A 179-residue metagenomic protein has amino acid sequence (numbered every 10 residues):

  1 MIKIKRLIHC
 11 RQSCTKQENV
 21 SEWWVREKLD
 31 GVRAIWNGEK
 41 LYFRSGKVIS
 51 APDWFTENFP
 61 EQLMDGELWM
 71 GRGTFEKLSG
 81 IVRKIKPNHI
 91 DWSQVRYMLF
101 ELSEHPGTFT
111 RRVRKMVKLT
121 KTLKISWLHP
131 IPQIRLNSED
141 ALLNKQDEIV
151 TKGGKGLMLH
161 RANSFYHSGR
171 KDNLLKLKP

Functional and structural regions predicted by a protein language model:
M1, L123-I134: Short, basic, glycine/proline-bearing loop/turn elements
M1-N19: Phosphate/adenylate-binding "loop-and-lid" substructures adjacent to NTP/NAD/dNTP-binding pockets in NTP-dependent
I4-K5, Q12, W92, I125 (+1 more regions): Alpha-helical context
R6-L7, K28, L102, W127 (+3 more regions): Residue-level preference for alpha-helix termini and adjacent loops
R6-Q12, S45-V48, P130-N137: Short, exposed beta-strand "edge-strand" segments with a Pro/Gly-rich flavor and a Y/T-containing core
T15-S126: Covalent nucleotidyltransferase
Q133-P179: Amphipathic alpha-helical
